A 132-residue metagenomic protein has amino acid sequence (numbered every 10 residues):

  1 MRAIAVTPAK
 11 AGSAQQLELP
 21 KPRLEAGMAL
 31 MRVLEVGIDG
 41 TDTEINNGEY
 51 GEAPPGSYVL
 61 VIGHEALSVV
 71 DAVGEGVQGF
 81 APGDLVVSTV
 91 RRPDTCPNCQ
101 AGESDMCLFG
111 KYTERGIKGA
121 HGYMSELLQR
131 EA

Functional and structural regions predicted by a protein language model:
M1-I4: Short structural boundary motif marking the start of a folded domain
A9-K10, D71-G76, A132: Short loop segments at secondary-structure junctions
K10-Q15, G40-T41: Short N-terminal binding/cap micro-motifs at the start of the first secondary-structure element
P20-K21, S57-G63, R115-A120, S125-E126: Short Gly/Pro-enriched turn/cap motifs at secondary-structure boundaries
P22-V36, Y50-Q100: Glycine-rich beta-strand-centered segment in the early N-terminal region that forms part of a ligand/cofactor-binding
T41-N47: Cytochrome P450 core scaffold surrounding the K-helix E-X-X-R motif and the conserved "meander" helix-loop region
P93-A132: NAD(P)H dinucleotide-binding glycine-rich loop of Rossmann-like/cofactor-binding domains, especially the beta1-alpha1
